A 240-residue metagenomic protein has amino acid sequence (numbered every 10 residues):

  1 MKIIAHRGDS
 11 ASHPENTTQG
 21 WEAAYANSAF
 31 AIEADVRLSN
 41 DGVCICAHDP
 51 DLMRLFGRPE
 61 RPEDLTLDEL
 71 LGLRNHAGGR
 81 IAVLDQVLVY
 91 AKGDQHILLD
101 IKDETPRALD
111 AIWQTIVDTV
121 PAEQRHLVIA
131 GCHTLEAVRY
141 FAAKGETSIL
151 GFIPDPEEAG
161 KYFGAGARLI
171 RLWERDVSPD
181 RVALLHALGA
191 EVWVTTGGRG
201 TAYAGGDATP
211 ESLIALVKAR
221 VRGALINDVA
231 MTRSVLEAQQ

Functional and structural regions predicted by a protein language model:
M1-Q240: Phosphate-group recognition and catalysis centered on beta-loop-alpha active-site segments
